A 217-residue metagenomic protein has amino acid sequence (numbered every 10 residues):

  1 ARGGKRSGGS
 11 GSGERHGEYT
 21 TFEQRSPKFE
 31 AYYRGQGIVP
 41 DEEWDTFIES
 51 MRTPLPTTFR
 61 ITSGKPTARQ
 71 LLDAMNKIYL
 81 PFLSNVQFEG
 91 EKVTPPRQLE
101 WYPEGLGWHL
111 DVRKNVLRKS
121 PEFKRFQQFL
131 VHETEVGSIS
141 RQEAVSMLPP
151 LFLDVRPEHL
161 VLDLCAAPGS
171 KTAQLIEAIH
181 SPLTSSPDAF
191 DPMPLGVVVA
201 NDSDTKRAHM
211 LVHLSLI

Functional and structural regions predicted by a protein language model:
A1-I217: S-adenosylmethionine
